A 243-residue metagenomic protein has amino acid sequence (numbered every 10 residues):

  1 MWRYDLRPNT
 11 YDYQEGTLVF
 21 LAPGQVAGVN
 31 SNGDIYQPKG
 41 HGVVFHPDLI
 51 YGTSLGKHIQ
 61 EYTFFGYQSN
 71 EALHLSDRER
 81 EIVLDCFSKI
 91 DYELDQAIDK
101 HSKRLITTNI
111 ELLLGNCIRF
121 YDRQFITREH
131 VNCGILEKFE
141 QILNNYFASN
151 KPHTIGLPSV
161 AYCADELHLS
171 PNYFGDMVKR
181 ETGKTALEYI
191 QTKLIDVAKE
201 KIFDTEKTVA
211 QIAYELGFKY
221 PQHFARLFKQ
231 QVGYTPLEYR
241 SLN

Functional and structural regions predicted by a protein language model:
M1-G66: N-terminal regulatory/effector-sensing and dimerization cores that precede helix-turn-helix DNA-binding domains
G16, F174, H223-F224, F228: Short hydrophobic/aromatic patch on the recognition helix
F64-L112, N116: Amphipathic alpha-helical segments enriched in hydrophobic/aromatic residues interleaved with Lys/Arg
E129-L169, E188-K207: A short, Lys/Arg-enriched amphipathic alpha-helix from helix-turn-helix/homeodomain DNA-binding modules
A161, N172, T208-A210, P221-Q222: Residues within helix-turn-helix
L167, V178, L216-G217, F228: Core residues of bacterial helix-turn-helix
R180-K219, S241-N243: Terminal helix-turn-helix DNA-binding modules in bacterial transcription factors
A225-N243: …primarily DNA-binding HTH/wHTH and HhH modules…
